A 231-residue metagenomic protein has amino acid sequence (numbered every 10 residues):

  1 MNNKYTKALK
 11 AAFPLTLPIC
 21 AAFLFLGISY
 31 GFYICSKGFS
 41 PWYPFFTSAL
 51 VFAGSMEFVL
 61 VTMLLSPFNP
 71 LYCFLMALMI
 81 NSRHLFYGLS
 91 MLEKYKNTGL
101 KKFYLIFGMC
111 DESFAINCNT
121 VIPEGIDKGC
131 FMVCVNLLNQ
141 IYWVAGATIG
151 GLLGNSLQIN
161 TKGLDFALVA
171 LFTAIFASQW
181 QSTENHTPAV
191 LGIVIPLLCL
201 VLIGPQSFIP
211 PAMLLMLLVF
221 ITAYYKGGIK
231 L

Functional and structural regions predicted by a protein language model:
M1-A11: Short, Lys/Arg-rich, polar N-terminal cytosolic tail immediately upstream of the first transmembrane signal-anchor
L9-L26, F39, Y43-F45, L50-A53 (+3 more regions): Helical membrane-embedded segments and adjacent short helical loop/helix-boundary regions of multi-pass membrane
A11-I106, N119-T120, Y142: Pore-lining transmembrane helices
M56-F58, H84-L85, A115, L197 (+1 more regions): Hydrophobic transmembrane alpha-helices of multi-pass small-molecule transporters
M63, S90, Y95, V121 (+4 more regions): Helix-loop junctions at the membrane-solvent interface of multi-pass transporters, primarily the C-terminal
L75-D165: Helix-loop-helix junctions within the multi-pass membrane cores of secondary transporters/permeases
G129-L214, L218, T222: Membrane-embedded alpha-helical modules
T222-L231: Membrane-interface capping segments at transmembrane-helix boundaries
